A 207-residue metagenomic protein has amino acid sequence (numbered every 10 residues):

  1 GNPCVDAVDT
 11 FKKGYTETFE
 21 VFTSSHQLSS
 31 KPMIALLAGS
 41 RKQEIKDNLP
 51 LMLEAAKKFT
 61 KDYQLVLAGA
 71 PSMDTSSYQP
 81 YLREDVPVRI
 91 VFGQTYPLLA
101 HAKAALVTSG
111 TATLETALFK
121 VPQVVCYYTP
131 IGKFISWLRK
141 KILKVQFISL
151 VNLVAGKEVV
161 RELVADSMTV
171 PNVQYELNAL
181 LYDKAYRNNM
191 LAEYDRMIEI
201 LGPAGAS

Functional and structural regions predicted by a protein language model:
G1-S207: Nucleotide-activated sugar donor-binding and catalytic core shared by glycosyltransferases and related lipid-linked
